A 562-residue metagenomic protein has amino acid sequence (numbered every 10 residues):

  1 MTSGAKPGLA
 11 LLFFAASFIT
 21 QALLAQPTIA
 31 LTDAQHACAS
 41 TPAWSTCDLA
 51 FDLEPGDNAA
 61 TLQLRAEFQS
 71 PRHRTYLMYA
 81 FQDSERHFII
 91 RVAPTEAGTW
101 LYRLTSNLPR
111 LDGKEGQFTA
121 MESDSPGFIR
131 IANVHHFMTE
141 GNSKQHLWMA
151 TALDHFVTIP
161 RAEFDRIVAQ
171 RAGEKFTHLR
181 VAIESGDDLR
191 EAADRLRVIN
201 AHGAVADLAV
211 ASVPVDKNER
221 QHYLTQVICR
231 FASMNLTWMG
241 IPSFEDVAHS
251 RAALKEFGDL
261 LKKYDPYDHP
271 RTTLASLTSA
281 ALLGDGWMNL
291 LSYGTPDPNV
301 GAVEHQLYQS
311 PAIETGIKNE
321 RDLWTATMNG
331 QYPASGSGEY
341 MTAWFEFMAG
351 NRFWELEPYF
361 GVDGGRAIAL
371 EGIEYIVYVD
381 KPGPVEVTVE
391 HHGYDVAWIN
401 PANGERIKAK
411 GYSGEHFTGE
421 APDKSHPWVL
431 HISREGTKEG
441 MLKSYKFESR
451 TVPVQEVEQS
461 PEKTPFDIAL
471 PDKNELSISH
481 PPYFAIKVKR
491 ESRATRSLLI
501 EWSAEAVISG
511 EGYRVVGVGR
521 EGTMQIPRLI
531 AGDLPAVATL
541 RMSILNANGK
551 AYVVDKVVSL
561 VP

Functional and structural regions predicted by a protein language model:
P27-L31, G116-N142, S444-S460, V561-P562: Low-complexity, Pro/Ser/Thr- and charge-rich linker/hinge segments at domain boundaries
C38-W44, G56-A59, N474-P482: Short, solvent-exposed loop/linker segments at the N-terminal edge of repeated beta-sheet extracellular domains
P42-S45, E54-A60, S70-P71, T75 (+4 more regions): Substrate-binding clefts and catalytic carboxylate motifs of secreted carbohydrate-active enzymes
P42-W44, R86-F88, V92-S106, R110 (+3 more regions): Short tyrosine-centred short linear motifs in exposed loops/low-complexity segments
S70-R91, T99-R103, P109-K114, E122-A209 (+1 more regions): Active-site-adjacent substrate/metal-binding segments within catalytic domains of carbohydrate-active enzymes
R72-D83, P471, S503-T523: Low-complexity "stalk/linker" and mucin-like segments enriched in Ser/Thr/Pro/Ala/Gly
L111-E115, R520, K550-K556: Extracellular and select intracellular beta-sandwich modules with Ser/Thr-enriched, small-residue motifs on
V215-A312: Active-site neighborhood of glycoside hydrolase catalytic domains
